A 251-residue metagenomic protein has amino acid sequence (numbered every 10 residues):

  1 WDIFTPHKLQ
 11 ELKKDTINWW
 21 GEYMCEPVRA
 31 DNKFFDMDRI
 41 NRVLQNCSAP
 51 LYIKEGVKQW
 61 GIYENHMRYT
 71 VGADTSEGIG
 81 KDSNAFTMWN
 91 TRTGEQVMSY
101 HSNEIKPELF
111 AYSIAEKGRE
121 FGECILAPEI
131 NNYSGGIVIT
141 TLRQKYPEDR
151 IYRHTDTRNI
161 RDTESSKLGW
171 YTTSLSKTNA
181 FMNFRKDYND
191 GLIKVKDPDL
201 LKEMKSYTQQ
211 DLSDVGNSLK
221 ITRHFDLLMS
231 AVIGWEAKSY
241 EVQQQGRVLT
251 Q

Functional and structural regions predicted by a protein language model:
W1-A73: ATPase catalytic-site recognition across NTP-hydrolyzing enzymes
Y23, F184, S230: A residue-level signal for conserved active-site and pocket-lining positions in enzyme catalytic cores
P27, L44, T75-I79, N90-T93 (+2 more regions): Short, flexible loop/turn elements at secondary-structure junctions
Y63-N90: Gly/Thr-rich phosphate-binding beta-strand-loop-beta motif of the actin/hexokinase/Hsp70
D74, E129, D226-M229: Acidic active-site catalytic centers that drive phospho-/nucleotidyl reactions and related ester hydrolyses
R92-L212: Mg2+-dependent endonuclease catalytic cores in nucleic-acid-processing enzymes, primarily RNase H-like
Y100, F225-Q251: Acidic two-metal-ion nuclease catalytic site recognized across multiple nuclease folds, prominently DnaQ/RNase D-T
Q209-T222: Short, solvent-exposed helix-loop connector elements
